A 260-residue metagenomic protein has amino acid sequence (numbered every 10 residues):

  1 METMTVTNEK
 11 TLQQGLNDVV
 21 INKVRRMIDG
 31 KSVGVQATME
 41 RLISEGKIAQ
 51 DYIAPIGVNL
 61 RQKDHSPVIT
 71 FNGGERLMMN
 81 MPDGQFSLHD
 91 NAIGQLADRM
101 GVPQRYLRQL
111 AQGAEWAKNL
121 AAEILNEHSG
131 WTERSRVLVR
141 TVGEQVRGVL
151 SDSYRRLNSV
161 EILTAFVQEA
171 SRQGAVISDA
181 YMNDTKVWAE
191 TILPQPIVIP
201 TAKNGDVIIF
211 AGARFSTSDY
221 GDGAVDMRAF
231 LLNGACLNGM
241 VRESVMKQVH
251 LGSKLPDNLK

Functional and structural regions predicted by a protein language model:
M1-A165, E169: Feature for intrinsically disordered/low-complexity regulatory segments and propeptides
Y154-K260: Intrinsic disorder/low-complexity polar-acidic segments
